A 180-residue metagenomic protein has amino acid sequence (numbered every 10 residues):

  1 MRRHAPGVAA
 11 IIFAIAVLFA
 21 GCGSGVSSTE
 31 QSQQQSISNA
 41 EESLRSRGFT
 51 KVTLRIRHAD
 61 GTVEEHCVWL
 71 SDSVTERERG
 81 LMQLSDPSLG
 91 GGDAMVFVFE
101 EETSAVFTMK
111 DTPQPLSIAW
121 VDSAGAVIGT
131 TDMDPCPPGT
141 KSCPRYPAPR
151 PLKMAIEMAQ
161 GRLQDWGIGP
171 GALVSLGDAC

Functional and structural regions predicted by a protein language model:
M1-I11: Bacterial N-terminal signal peptides that target proteins for export
L18-G21: C-terminal motif of bacterial Sec signal peptides marking the signal peptidase cleavage site
G23-C180: Compact, glycine-rich, soluble single-domain proteins
